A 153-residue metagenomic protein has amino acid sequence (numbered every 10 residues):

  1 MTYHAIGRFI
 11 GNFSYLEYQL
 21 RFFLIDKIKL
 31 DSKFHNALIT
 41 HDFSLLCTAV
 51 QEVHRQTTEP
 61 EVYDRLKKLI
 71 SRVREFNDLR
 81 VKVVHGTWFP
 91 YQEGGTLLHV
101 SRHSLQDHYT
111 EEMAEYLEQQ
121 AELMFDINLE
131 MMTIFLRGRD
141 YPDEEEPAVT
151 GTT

Functional and structural regions predicted by a protein language model:
M1-E52, S71-H85, F89-Y91, Q120-V149: Amphipathic alpha-helical interface elements
H41-K68, R102-Q119: Short, glycine/alanine-rich amphipathic alpha-helical segment that often forms an alpha-turn-alpha hairpin
Y63, G94-G95, A114, D126 (+1 more regions): Generic N-terminal initiation segments characterized by hydrophobic and/or small/turn-forming residues
W88-H108: Acidic interhelical loop/turn segments
